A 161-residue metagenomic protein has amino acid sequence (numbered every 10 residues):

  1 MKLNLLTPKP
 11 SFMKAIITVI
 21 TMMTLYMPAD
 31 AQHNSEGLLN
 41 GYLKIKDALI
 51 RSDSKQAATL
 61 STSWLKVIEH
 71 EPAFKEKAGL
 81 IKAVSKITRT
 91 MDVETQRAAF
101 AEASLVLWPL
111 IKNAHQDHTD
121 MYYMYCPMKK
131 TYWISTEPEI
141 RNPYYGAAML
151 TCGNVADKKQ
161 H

Functional and structural regions predicted by a protein language model:
M1-N34: Bacterial Sec-dependent N-terminal signal peptides
H33-D47, S54-H161: C-terminal-biased regions
